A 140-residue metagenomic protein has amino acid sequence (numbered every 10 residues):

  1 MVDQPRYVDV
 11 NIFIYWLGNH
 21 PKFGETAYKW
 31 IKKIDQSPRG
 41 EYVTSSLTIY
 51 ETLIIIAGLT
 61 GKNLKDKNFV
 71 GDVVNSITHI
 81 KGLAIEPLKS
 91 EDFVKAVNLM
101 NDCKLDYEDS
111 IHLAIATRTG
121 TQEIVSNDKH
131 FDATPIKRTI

Functional and structural regions predicted by a protein language model:
M1-P5, L113-I140: Acidic, PIN/NYN-like endoribonuclease modules and their adjacent C-terminal/linker elements
M1-T44, L59-D72, T119, K129: Short, well-structured N-terminal submotif of metal-dependent ribonuclease cores
V2-R6, G61, D92-L105, I136-I140: A short, terminal or domain-edge coil/loop segment
V10, S46, D109-L113: Conserved glycosyltransferase catalytic-site signature
I12-F13, E51-I55, K95: A general alpha-helix detector
Y28, G82-E123, N127: Active-site neighborhoods of divalent-metal-dependent phosphate/nucleic-acid chemistry enzymes
K33-S37, I77, L99: Hydrophobic helix-cap positions at the C-terminus of alpha-helices in RecA-like/P-loop ATPase nucleotide-binding cores
T44-I56, K65-S90, N101, V125-I140: Anionic, Ser/Thr-rich low-complexity intrinsically disordered regions
